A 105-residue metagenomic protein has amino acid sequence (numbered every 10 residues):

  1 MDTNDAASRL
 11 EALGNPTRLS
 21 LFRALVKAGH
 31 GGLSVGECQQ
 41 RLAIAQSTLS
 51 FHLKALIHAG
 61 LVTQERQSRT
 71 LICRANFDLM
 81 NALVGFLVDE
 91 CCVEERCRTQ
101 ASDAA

Functional and structural regions predicted by a protein language model:
M1-D5, R23-K27, F77-A105: Amphipathic alpha-helical dimerization/coiled-coil segments that flank or bridge DNA-binding/regulatory modules
N4-A45, R66-L79: N-terminal helix-turn-helix DNA-binding core of bacterial DNA-binding proteins
S8, H58-A59: A generic local structural motif
Q40, I57-H58: Alpha-helical residues within the helix-turn-helix
A45, S50-H52: Short coil turns linking two alpha-helices in DNA-binding domains
